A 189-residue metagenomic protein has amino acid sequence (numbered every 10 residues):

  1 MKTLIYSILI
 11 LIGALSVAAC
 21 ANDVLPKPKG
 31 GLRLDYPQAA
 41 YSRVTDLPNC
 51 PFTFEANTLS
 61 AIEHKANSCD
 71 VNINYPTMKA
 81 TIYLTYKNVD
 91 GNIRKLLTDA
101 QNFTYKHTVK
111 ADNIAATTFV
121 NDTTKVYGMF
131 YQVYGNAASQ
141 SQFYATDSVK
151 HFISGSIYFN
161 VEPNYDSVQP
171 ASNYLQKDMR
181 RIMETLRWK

Functional and structural regions predicted by a protein language model:
M1-I8: Bacterial N-terminal signal peptides that target proteins for export
L15-A19: C-terminal motif of bacterial Sec signal peptides marking the signal peptidase cleavage site
A21-L25: Bacterial signal peptide processing site
P28-N49: Post-signal peptide N-terminal segment of mature Sec-exported envelope proteins
P48-N102: Secretory pathway targeting signatures of secreted, lumenal, and periplasmic proteins
I82-G91, Q142, Y165-N173: Second-shell loop/turn segments in exported
Q101-S156: Signature of long, low-cysteine stretches enriched in small and polar/charged residues
S156-K189: Surface-exposed amphipathic alpha-helical segments
